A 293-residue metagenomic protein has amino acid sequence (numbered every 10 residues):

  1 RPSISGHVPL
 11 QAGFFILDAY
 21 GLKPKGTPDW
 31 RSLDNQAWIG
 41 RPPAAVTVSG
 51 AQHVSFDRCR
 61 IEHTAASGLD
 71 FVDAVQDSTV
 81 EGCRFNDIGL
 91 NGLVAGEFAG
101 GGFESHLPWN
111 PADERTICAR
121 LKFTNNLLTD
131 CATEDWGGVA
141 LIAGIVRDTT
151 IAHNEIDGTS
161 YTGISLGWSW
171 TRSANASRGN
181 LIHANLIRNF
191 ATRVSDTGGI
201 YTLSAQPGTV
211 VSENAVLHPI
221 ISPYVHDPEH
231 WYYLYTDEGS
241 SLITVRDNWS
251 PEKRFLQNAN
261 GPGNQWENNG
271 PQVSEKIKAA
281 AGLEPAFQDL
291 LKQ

Functional and structural regions predicted by a protein language model:
R1-R60, G101-A112: Extracellular polysaccharide-degrading/modifying enzymes targeting complex plant/algal/animal polysaccharides
R1-S3, Q52-H63, V75-L90, G102-A132 (+5 more regions): Right-handed parallel beta-helix
S3-G6, L10, E213, Y224-Q293: Extracellular beta-rich repeat passengers
G6-A12, P43, A65-F71, G89-A95 (+9 more regions): Short glycine/acidic-rich loop motifs that flank beta-strands on beta-rich extracellular proteins
V48, F71, A95, L128 (+8 more regions): Hydrophobic side chains in beta-strands
G68-D70, T150, S165, G199-Y201 (+3 more regions): Structured core elements
V72-V75, G96-A99, V139-R147, W168-W170 (+2 more regions): Short, solvent-exposed turn/loop segments enriched in Gly/Ser/Thr/Pro and often Arg
